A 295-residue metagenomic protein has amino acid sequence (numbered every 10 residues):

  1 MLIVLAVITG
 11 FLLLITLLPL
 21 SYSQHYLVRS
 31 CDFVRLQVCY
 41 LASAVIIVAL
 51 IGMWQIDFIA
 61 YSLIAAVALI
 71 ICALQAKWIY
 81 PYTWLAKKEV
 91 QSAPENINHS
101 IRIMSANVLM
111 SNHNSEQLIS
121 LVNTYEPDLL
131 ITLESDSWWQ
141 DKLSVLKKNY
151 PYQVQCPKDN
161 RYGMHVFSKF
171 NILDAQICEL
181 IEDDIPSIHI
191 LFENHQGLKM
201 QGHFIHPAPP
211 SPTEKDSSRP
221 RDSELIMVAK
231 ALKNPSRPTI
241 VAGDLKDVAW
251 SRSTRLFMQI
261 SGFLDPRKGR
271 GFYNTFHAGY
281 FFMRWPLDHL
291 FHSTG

Functional and structural regions predicted by a protein language model:
I3-G52, S62-L74: Membrane-embedded alpha-helical segments of integral membrane proteins
L17-L18, V90-A93, D141, H277-A278: Intrinsically disordered, low-complexity boundary segments flanking structured domains
V48-P81, I185-H206: Glycine/proline-rich, flexible active-site/cofactor-binding loop segments that harbor closely spaced acidic
G52-Q55, E89-V90, C156: Short alpha-helical linear motifs
A60-T124: N-terminal signal-anchor transmembrane helix
H99, I103, L109-T124, L129-G295: Soluble catalytic domains of enzymes that build or remodel membrane lipids, polysaccharides, and related
